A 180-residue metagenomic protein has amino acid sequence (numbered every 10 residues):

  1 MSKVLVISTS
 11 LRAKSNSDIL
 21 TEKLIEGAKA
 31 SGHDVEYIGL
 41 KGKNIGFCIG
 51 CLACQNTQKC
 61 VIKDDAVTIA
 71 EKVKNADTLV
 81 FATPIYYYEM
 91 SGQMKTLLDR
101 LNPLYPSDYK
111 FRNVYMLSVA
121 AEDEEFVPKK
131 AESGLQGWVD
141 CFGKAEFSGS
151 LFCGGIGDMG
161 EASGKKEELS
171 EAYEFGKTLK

Functional and structural regions predicted by a protein language model:
M1-T83, Y88-L104, S148, G160-K180: N-terminal beta1-alpha1-beta2 submodule of the flavodoxin-like/Rossmannoid cofactor-binding fold
I7-S8, A82, M116-A120, C153: Short beta-strands and strand-loop turn motifs
L11-R12, G42, A121-D123, G155: Short, glycine/serine-rich, charged loops/turns that create anion-binding and catalytic segments at active sites
G39-K43, N113-Y115, L151-C153: A short, structured active-site edge motif that brings together acidic residues
G92-Q93, Y105-G149: Short, glycine-/small-residue-rich phosphate/pyrophosphate-handling segment
V119, G155-A162: A short acidic, helix-capping loop that chelates divalent metal ions and anchors anionic groups
